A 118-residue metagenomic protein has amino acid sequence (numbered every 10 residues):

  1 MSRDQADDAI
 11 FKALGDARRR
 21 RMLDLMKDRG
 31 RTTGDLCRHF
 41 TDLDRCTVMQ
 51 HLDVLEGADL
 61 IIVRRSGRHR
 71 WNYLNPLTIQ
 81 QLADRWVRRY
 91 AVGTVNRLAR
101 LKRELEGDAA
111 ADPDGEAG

Functional and structural regions predicted by a protein language model:
M1-A6, L25-T41, G57-I62, L77-G118: C-terminal regulatory/oligomerization modules of transcriptional regulators
D8, D16-R20: Short alpha-helical elements of helix-turn-helix
A13, K27-D28, H69: Hydrophobic/basic alpha-helical segments enriched in Actinobacteria
D16, R65-W71: Short, Lys/Arg-rich nucleic-acid/phosphate-binding segment
L52-D53: Short, hydrophobic-biased segments on the C-terminal half of alpha helices that form "recognition helices"
